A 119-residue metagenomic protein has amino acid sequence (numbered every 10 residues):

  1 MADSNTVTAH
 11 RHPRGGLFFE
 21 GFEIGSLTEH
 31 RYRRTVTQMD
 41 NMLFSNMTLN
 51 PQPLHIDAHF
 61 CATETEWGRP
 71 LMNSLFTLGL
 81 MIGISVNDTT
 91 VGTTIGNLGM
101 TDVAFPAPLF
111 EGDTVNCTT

Functional and structural regions predicted by a protein language model:
A2-G99: Hot-dog-fold acyl-thioester-processing enzymes
G96, M100-T119: Hydrophobic beta-sheet segments that form the core/acyl-binding groove of ACP/CoA-dependent acyl-chain-processing
